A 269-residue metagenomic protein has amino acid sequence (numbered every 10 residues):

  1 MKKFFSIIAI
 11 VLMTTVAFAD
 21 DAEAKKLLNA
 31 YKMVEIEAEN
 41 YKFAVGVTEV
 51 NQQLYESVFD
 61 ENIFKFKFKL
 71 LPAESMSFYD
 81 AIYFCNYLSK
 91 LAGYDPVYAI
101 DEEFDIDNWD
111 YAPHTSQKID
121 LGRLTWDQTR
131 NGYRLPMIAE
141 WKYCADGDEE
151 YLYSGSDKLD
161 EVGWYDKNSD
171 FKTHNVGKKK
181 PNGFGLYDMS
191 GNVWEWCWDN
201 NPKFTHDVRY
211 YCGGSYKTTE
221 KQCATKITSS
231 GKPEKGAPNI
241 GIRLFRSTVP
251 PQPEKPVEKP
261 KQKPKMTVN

Functional and structural regions predicted by a protein language model:
F4-M13: Sec-dependent N-terminal signal peptides
T15-A19: Sec/Tat signal peptide C-region and signal peptidase I cleavage site
D20-K65, K69-K90, G191, T248: A short glycine-rich, aromatic-capped structural motif
A44-G46, C197, R243-F245: Residues within well-ordered beta-strands of beta-sheet-rich folds
F78, I82-S229, G236-P238: Functional-site microenvironments in short loops/helix caps that host divalent-cation chemistry
P238-E254: Short, structured beta-strand segments at or near domain termini in extracellular proteins/domains
Q252-T267: Acidic, proline-/serine-/threonine-rich low-complexity intrinsically disordered repeat tracts
